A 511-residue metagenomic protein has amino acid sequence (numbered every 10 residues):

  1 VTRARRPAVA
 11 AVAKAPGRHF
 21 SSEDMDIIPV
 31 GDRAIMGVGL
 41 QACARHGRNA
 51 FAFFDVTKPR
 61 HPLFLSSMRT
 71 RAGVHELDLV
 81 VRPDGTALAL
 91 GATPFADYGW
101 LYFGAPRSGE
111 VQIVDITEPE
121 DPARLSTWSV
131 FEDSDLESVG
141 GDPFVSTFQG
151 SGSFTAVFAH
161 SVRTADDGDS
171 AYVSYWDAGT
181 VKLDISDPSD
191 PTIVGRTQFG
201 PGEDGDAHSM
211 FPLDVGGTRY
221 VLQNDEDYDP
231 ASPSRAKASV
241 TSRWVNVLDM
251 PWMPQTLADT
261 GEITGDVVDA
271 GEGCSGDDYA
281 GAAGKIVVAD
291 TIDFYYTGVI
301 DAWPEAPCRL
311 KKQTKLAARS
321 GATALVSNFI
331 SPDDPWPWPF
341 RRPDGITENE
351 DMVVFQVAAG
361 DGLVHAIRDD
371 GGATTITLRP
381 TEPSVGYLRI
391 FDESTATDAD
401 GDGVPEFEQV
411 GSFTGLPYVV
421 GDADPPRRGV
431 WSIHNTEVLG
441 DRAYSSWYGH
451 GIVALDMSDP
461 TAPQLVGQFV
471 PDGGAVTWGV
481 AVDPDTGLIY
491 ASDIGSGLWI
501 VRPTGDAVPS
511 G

Functional and structural regions predicted by a protein language model:
V1-S239, A373, T377-G511: Feature marking well-ordered beta-strand scaffolds used for ligand recognition
P233-S384: Structured lumen-facing ectodomains of secretory-pathway proteins
